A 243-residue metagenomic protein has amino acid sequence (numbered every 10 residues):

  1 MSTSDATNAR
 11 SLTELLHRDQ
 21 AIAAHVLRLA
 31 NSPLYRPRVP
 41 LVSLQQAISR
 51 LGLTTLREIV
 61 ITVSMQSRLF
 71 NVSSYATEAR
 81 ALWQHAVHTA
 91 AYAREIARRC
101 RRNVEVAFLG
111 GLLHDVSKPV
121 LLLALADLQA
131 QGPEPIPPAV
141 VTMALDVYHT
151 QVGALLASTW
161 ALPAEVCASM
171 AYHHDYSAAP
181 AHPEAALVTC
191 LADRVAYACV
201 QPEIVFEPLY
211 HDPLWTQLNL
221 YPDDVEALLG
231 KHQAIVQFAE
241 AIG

Functional and structural regions predicted by a protein language model:
M1-P208: Conserved alpha-helical "signature site" that marks functionally important helical segments or helix/loop junctions
V205-Q217: C-terminal, helix-dominated tail/subdomain
L214-G243: Terminal helices and disordered tails flanking the catalytic cores of nucleotide-processing hydrolases
